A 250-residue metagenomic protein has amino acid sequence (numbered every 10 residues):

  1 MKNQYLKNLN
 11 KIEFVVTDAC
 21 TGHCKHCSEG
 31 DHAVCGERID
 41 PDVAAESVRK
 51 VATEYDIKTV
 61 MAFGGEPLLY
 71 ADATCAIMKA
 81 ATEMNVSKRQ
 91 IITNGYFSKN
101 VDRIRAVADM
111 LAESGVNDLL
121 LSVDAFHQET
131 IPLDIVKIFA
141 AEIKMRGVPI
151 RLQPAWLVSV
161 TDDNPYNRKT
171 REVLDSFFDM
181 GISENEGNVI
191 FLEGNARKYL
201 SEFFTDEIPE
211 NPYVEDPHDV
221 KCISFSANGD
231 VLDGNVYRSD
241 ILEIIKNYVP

Functional and structural regions predicted by a protein language model:
M1-T93, S98, D102-A106: Conserved alpha-helical substructure of the radical SAM core
K50-E54, K79, A108-G115, I138-E142: Acidic (Asp/Glu)-rich catalytic clusters
E66, G95-F97, A125-H127, W156-V158 (+1 more regions): Active-site-proximal loop/turn and secondary-structure-junction residues that shape catalytic pockets, frequently
A71-T74, T130-K137: Active-site-adjacent beta->alpha loops and helix N-cap segments on the catalytic face of soluble alpha/beta enzymes
K88-R89, D118, I150: Hydrophobic beta-strand scaffold residues
R105-H127, N164-L192: Structural recognition of alpha->loop->beta junctions
S122-T130, A140-V173: Conserved strand-turn element in the central/C-terminal portion of the radical SAM core barrel that lines
N185-P250: Accessory C-terminal segments flanking Radical SAM cores
